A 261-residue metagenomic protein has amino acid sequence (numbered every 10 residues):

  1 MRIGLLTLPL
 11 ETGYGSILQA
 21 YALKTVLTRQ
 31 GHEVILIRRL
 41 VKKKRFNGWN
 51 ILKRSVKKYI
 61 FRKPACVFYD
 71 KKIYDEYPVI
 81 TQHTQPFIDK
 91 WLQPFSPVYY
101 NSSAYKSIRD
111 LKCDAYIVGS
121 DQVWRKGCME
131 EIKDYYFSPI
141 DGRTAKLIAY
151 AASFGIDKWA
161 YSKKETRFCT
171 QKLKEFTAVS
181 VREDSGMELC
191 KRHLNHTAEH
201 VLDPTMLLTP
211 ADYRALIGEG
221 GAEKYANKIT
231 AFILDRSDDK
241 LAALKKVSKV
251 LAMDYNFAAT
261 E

Functional and structural regions predicted by a protein language model:
M1, R109-K112, I140-T144, R214-K228: Nucleotide-sugar donor-binding and catalytic loop/hinge architecture of NDP-sugar-dependent glycosyltransferases
T7, E11-Y14, L18-Q171: Aromatic- and Gly/Pro-rich donor/ligand-binding loops that form nucleotide- or phosphate-bearing donor binding pockets
V123, S185-G186: Alpha-helix capping/helix-boundary segments
R143-L147, T177, N195-H196: A short helix->loop->beta-strand "cap" motif at the edges of active sites that frequently abuts
A149-I156, M187-C190, I233-D235, D239-E261: Catalytic donor nucleotide-activated moiety binding site of glycosyltransferases and closely related
D157-S162, M206-G220: Acidic anion/phosphate-binding donor-loop and adjacent secondary structure in glycosyltransferase catalytic cores
F176-E183: A short beta-strand/loop micro-motif in the catalytic core of glycosyltransferases that engages the nucleotide-sugar
M187-T205: Helix-loop-beta element that forms the nucleotide-linked donor phosphate-binding surface in glycosyltransferases
